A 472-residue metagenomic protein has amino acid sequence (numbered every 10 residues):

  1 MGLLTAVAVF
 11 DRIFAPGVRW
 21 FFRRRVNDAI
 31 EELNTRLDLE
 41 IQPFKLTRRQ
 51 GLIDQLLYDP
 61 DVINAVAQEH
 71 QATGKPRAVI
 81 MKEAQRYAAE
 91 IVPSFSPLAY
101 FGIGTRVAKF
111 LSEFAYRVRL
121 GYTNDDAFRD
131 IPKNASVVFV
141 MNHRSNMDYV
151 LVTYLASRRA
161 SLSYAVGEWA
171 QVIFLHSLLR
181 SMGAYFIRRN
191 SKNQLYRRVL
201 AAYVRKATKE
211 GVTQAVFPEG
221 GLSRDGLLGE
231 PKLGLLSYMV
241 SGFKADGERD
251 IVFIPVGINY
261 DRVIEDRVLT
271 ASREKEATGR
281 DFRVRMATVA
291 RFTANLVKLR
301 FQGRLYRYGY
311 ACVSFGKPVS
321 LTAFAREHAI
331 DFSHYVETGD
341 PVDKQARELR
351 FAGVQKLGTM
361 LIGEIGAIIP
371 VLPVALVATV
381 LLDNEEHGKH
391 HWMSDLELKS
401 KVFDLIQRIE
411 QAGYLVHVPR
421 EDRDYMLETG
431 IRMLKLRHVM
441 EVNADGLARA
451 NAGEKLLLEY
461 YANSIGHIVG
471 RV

Functional and structural regions predicted by a protein language model:
M1-A215, G220-V472: Membrane-interfacial terminal anchoring regions of lipid-handling membrane enzymes
